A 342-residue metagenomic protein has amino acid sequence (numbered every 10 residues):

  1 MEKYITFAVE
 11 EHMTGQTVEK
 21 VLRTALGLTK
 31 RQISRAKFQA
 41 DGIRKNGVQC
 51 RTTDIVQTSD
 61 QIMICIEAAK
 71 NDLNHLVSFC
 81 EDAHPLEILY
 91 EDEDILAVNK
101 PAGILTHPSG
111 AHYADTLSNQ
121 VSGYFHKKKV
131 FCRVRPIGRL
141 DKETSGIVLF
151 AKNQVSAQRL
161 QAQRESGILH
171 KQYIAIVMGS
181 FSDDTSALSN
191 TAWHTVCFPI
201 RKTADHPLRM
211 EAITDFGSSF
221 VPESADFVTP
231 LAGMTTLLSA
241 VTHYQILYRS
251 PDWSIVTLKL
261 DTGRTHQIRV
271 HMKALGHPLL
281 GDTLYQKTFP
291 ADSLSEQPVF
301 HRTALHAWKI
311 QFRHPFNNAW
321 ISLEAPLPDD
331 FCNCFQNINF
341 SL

Functional and structural regions predicted by a protein language model:
M1-L342: RNA pseudouridine synthases
